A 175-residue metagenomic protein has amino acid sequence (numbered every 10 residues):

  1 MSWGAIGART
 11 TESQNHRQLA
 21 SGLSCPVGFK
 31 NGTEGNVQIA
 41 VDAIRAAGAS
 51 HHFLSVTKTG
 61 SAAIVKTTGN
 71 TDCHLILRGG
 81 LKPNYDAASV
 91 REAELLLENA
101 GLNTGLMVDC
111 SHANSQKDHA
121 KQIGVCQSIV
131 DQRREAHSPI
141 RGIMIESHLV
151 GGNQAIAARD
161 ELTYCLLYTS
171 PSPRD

Functional and structural regions predicted by a protein language model:
M1-Y85, S89-V90, H112-A113, K117-S128 (+4 more regions): Active-site-facing alpha/beta catalytic cores
A93-L95: Redox- and metal-dependent alpha/beta enzyme cores, enriched for Fe-S-associated oxidoreductases and cofactor-handling
E98: Catalytic-site microenvironment of enzymes that process N-acetyl-hexosamine-containing cell-wall polysaccharides
G101: ATP-dependent carbohydrate kinase catalytic cores
T104-A113, R174: Short acidic catalytic loops
I156-L166: Acidic, Ser/Thr-rich peripheral helices and adjacent loops at domain boundaries
Y168-D175: Conserved small/polar residues in nucleotide/adenosyl-binding loops
